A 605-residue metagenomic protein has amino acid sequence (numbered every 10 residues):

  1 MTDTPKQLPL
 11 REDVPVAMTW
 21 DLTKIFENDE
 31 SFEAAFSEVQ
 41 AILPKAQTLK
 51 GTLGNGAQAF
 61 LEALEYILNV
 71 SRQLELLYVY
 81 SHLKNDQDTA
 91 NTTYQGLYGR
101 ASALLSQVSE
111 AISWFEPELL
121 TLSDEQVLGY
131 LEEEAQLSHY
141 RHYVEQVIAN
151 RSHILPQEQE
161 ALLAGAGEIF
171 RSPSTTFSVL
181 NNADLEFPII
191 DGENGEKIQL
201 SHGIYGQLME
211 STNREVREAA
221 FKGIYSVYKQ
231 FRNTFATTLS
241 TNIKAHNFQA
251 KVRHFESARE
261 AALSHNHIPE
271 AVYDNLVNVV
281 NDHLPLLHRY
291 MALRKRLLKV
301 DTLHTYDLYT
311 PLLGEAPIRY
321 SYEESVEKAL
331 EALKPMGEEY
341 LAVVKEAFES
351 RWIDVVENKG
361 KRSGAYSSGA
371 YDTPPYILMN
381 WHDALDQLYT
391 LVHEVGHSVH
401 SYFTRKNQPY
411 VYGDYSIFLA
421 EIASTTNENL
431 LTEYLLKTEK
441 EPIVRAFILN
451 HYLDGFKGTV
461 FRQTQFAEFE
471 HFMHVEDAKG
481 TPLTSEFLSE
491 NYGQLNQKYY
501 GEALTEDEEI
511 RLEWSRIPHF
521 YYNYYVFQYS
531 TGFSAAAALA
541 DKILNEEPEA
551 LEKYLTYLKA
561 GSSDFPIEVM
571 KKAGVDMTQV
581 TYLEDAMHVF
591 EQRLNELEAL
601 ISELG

Functional and structural regions predicted by a protein language model:
M1-E315, L600-L604: A well-structured
D13-V16, E27, F115, L119-L122 (+10 more regions): C-terminal, non-catalytic "cap/extension" segments appended to globular domains
L119, S123, M336-Y340, F447: A sensor for short, sequence-defined functional sites
L297-P335, L341, W352, Y376 (+4 more regions): Long, K/E/R/D-enriched contiguous segments that form extended
I318-Y320, I353-T373: Catalytic zinc-binding patch centered on the HExxH motif and its immediate surroundings that defines zinc-dependent
I318-Y322, A370-V392: Short pre-active-site segment immediately N-terminal to the catalytic Zn-binding motif
E331, P335-A342, A365-S368, H397 (+2 more regions): Conserved helix-loop functional segments at active or binding sites
S401-T425: Post-HEXXH active-site segment of zinc metalloproteases
